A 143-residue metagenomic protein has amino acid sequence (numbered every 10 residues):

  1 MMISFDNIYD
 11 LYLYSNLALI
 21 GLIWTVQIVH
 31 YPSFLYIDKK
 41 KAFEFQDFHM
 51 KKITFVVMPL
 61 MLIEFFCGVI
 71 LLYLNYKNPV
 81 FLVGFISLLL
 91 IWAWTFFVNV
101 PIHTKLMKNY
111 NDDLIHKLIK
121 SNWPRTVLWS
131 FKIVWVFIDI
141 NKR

Functional and structural regions predicted by a protein language model:
I3-I63, M107-H116: Interfacial loop at the N-terminal end of multi-pass membrane proteins
S15-L22, L60-L71, G84-W94, V98 (+1 more regions): Membrane-embedded alpha-helical transmembrane segments of multi-pass integral membrane proteins
F55, I115-S130: Individual transmembrane alpha-helices with interfacial aromatic-anchor signatures
Y73-K77, N111-D112: Membrane-interface helix-boundary motifs at transmembrane edges
N78-V83: Short, aromatic-rich membrane-interface segments at the entry and exit of alpha-helical transmembrane domains
F96-N109: Transmembrane alpha-helical segments of integral membrane proteins
V136-R143: Juxtamembrane boundary at the C-terminal end of a transmembrane helix
